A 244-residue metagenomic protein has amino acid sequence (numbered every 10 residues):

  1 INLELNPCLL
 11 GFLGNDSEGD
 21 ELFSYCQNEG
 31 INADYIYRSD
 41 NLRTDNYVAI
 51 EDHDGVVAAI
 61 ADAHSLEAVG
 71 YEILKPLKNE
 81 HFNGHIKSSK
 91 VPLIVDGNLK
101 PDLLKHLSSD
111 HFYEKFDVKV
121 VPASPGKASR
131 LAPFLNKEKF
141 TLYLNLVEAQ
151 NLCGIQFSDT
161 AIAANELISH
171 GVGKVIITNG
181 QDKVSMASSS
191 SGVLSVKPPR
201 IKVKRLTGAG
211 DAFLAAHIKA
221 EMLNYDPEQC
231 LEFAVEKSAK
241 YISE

Functional and structural regions predicted by a protein language model:
I1-N6, A220-L223: Alpha-helix C-terminal capping segments
L3, F12, S24-R38, I50-S195: Ribokinase/PfkB-type carbohydrate-kinase core domain
L13-E18: Acidic, glycine-rich active-site loops and adjacent beta-strand->loop/helix elements that engage anionic groups
G19-F23: Short, surface-exposed alpha-helical segments at coil->helix boundaries
D40-L42: Short, glycine-/polar-rich solvent-exposed loops and beta-turns at beta-strand/coil boundaries
T44-N46, D182, F213: Change "...and in nucleic-acid phosphodiester-cleaving endonucleases..." to "...and in nucleic-acid processing enzymes
H170, P199-E244: Conserved post-catalytic alpha-helical subdomain immediately downstream of the catalytic base and nucleotide-binding
